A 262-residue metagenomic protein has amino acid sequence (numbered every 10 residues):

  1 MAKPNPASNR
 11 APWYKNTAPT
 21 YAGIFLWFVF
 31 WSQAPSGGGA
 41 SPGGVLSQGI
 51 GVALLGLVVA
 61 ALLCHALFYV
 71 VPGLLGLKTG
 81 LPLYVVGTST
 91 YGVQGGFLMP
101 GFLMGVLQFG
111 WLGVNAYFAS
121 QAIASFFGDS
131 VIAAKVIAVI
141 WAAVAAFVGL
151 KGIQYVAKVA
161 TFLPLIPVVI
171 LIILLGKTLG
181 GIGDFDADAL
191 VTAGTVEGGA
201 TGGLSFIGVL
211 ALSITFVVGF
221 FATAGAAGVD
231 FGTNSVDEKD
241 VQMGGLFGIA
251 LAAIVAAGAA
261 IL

Functional and structural regions predicted by a protein language model:
M1-G51, H65, L175, L204 (+2 more regions): Membrane-interface "cap" regions at the ends of multi-pass membrane proteins
P4-P12, K151-P164, T223-V255: Hydrophobic, small-residue-rich membrane helices and short re-entrant helix-turn-helix hairpins that build
A22-W27, V59-F68, L103-L112, I166-K177 (+2 more regions): Selective recognition of specific alpha-helical transmembrane segments in multi-pass small-molecule
I24, P100-F102, F127-K151, L165-L174 (+3 more regions): Transmembrane alpha-helical segments of multi-pass small-molecule transport proteins
G44, P72-L74, Q121-G128, A142-L163 (+1 more regions): Membrane-water interface regions at transmembrane-helix termini and the short interhelical loops of multi-pass membrane
L57-Y91, P100-G110: Juxtamembrane transmembrane-helix boundary signature
G96-D129: Hydrophobic transmembrane alpha-helices that form the core helical bundles of multi-pass secondary transporters
I166-E197, L210-S213, V218-F220, A260-L262: Hydrophobic alpha-helical segments and their helix-loop junctions in multi-pass secondary transporters
